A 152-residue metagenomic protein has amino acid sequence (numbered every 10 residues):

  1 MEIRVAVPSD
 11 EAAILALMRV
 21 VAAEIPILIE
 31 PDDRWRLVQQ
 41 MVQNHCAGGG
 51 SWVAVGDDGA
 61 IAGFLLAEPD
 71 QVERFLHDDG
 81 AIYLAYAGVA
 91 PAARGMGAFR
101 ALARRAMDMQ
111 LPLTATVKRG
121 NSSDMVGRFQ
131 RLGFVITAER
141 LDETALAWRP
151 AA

Functional and structural regions predicted by a protein language model:
E2-A16: A short beta-loop-alpha structural element at the N-terminal edge of CoA-dependent acyl/N-acetyltransferase catalytic
A16-D32: Helix-loop element at the rim of GNAT/NAT acetyltransferase active sites that forms part of the acceptor-substrate
L28-G56: Active-site rim helix/loop that mediates acceptor-substrate recognition in acyltransferases
V53, A60-Q71, Y83, G88: Conserved beta-strand in the GNAT
I82-G95, K118-G120: A short, internal acetyl-CoA/4′-phosphopantetheine-binding micro-motif in the GNAT/acyltransferase core
V89, G95-D108, G127, R131: Conserved acetyl-CoA-binding loop-helix of GNAT-fold acetyltransferases
D108-N121: Conserved GNAT acetyl-CoA-binding A-motif
T116-K118, G133-R149: Conserved catalytic-core motifs of GNAT/GCN5-like acyltransferases
